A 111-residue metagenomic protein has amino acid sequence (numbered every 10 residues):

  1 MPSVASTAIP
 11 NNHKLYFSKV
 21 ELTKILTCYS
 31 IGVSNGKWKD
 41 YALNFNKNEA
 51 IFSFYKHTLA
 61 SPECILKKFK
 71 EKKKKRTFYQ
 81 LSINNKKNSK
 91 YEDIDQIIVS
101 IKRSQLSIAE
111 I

Functional and structural regions predicted by a protein language model:
P2-A50: Negatively charged, low-complexity tracts enriched in Asp/Glu with abundant Ser/Thr
P2-S6, P10, L22-I25, L59-K87 (+1 more regions): Short aromatic-glycine-(Arg/Gly/Cys) micro-motifs in beta-strand/loop hairpins
I25, G32, N44, N48 (+4 more regions): Generic signature of intrinsically disordered, low-complexity segments enriched in small/polar residues
K37-I51, T58-I65, Y79, Q96-I98: Basic nucleic-acid-binding interfaces
L81-I111: Ampiphathic alpha-helical segments that act as solvent-exposed interaction surfaces
